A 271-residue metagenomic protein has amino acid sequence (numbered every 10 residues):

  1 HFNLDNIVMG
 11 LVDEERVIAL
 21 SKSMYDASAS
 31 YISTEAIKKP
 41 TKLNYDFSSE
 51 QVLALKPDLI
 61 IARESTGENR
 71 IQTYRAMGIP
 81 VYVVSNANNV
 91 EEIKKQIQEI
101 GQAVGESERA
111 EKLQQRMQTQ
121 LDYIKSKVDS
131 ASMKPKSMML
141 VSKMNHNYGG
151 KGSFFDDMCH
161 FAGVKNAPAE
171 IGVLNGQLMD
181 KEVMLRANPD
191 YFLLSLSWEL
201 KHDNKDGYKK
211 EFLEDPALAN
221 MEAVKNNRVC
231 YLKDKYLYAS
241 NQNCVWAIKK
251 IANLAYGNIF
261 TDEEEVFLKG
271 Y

Functional and structural regions predicted by a protein language model:
H1, E64, S195-E199, K233: Short secondary-structure boundary segments
H1-L55, L59-S65: A short, structured surface patch at a secondary-structure boundary
L4-G10, Y25-Y31, N145-G150, L194 (+2 more regions): Short, solvent-exposed loop/turn elements at domain surfaces
D13, A36, M77-G78, A162 (+1 more regions): Short, structured coil segments at secondary-structure junctions
D26, Y148-G176: Alpha-helical, coiled-coil/dimerization segments enriched in small aliphatic residues
K39-E50, A87, G172-K181: Short helix-initiation/N-cap motifs at beta->coil->alpha
N69-N147, P168-E170, V224-Y271: Extracytoplasmic substrate-binding proteins
E199-D215: Short, surface-exposed loop/helix-turn segments at secondary-structure junctions that function as lids/hinges flanking
